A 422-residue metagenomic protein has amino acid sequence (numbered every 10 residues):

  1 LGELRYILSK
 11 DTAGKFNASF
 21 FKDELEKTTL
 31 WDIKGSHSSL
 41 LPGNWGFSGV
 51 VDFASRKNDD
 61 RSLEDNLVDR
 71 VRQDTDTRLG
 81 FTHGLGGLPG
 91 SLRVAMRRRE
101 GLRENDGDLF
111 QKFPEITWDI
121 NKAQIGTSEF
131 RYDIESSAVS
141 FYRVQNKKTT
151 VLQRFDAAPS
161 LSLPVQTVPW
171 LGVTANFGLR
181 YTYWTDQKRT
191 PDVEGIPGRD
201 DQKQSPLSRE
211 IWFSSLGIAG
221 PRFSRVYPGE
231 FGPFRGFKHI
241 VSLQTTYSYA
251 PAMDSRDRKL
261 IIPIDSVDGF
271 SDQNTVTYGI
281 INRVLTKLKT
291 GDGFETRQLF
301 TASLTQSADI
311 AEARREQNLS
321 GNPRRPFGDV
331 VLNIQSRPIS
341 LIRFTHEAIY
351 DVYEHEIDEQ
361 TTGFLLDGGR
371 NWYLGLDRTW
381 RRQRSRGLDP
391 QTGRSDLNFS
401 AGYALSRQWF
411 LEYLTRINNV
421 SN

Functional and structural regions predicted by a protein language model:
L1-N422: Outer-membrane beta-barrel proteins and related beta-barrel translocases across Gram-negative bacteria
